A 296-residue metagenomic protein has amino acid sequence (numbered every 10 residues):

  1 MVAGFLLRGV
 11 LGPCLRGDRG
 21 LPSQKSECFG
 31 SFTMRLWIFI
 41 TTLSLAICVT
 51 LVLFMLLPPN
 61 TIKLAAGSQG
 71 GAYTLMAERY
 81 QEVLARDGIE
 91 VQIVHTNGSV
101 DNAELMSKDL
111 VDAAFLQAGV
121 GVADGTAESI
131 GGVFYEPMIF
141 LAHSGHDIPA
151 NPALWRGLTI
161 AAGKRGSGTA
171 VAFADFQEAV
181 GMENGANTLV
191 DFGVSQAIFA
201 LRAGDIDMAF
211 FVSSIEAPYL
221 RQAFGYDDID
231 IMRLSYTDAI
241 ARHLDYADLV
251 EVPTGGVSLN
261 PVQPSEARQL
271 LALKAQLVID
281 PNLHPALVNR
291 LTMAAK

Functional and structural regions predicted by a protein language model:
A3-V100, S107, G125-T126, Y135 (+1 more regions): N-terminal hydrophobic or amphipathic helices and topogenic motifs
P59-D87, P137, A142-A203: Bilobed "Venus flytrap"/periplasmic-binding protein-like clamshell domains and structurally analogous long
H95-S99, D109-G121, V194, F210-A217 (+1 more regions): Beta->alpha turn/N-cap motifs
V100-L110, A118, T126-A127, F134-E136 (+3 more regions): Membrane-embedded segments
G125-V133, I160, N260-R268: A structural signal for short loop-to-beta-strand junctions that line the ligand-binding cleft of periplasmic/secreted
L158, H284-A294: Short amphipathic alpha-helical coupling segments at ligand-binding clamshell hinges and other catalytic/signaling
M182-A272, L283: Pocket-lining segment of extracytoplasmic ligand-binding domains
A275-D280: A short beta-strand structural signal in non-transmembrane regions
